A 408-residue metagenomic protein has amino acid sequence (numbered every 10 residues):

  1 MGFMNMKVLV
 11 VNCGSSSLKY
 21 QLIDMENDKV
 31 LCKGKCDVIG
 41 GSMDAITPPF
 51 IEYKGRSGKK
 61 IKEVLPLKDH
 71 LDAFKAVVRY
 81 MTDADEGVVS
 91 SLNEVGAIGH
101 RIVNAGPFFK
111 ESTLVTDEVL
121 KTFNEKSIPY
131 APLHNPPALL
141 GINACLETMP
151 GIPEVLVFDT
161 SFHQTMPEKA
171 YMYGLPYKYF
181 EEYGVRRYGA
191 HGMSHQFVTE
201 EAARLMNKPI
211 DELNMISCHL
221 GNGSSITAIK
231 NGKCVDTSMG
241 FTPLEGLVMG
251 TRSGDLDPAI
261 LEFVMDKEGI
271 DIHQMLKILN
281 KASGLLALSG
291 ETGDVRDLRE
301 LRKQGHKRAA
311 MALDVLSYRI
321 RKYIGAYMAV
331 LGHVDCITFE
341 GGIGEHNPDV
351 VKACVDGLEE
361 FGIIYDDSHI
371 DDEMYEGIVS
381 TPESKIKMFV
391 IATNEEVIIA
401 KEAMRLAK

Functional and structural regions predicted by a protein language model:
C13-G14, R101-V103, L220, T338-H346: Glycine-rich beta-strand-to-loop/alpha-helix junction loops that act as flexible
S17-K68: Short glycine-rich, Thr/Ser-proximal phosphate-binding strand/loop in the N-terminal lobe of ATP-dependent enzymes
Y80-G96, R204-P209, I324-D335: Phosphate/pyrophosphate-binding loops at sites that engage ATP/ADP/AMP, CoA/4′-phosphopantetheine, polyphosphate
M81, D85-H134, V155, S161-A170: Short beta-strand-loop/turn "lid" adjacent to the catalytic site in phosphate-handling enzymes
F162-D266: Glycine-rich phosphate-binding loop of actin/hexokinase-like ATP-binding domains
K277, G284-L288, V295-V330: Adenine-nucleotide phosphate-binding core of ATP-dependent small-molecule kinases
D335-G357: Glycine-rich phosphate-binding loops at beta-strand->alpha-helix junctions
E345, D366, I370-K408: Glycine-rich phosphate-binding/hydrolytic loop that grips phosphoryl groups
